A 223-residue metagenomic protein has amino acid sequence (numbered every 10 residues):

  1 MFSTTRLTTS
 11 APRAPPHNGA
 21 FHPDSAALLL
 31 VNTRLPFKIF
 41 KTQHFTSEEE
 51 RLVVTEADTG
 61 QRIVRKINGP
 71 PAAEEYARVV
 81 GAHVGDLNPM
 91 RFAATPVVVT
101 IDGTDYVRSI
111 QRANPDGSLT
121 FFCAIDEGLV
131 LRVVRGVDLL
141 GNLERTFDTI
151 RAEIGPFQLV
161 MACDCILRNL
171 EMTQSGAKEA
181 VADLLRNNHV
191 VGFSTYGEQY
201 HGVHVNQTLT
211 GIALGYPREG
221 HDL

Functional and structural regions predicted by a protein language model:
M1-L223: Hydrophobic alpha/beta core scaffold segments
